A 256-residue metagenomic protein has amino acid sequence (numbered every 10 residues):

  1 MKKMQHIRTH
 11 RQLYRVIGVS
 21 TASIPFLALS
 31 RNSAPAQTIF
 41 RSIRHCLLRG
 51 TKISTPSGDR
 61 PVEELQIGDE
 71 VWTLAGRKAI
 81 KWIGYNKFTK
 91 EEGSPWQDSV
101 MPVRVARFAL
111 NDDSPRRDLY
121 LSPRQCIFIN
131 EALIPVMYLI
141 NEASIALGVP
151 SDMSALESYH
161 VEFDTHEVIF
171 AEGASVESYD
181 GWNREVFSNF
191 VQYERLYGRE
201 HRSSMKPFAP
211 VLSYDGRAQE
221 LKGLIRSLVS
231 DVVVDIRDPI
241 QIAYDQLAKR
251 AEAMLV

Functional and structural regions predicted by a protein language model:
M1-R8: N-terminal secretory signal peptides
Q12-S33: N-terminal export signals
I17, Q37, S42, C46 (+1 more regions): Sequence-level preference for short, compositionally simple segments enriched in small aliphatic or small polar residues
I24-L27, Y138, A143-S144, P150 (+2 more regions): Long, low-complexity intrinsically disordered regions enriched in Ser/Thr/Pro/Gly
H45-R60, E70-Y197: Long beta-strand-rich cores associated with HINT superfamily self-processing modules
I67: Catalytic palm subdomain of template-directed nucleic-acid polymerases, centered on the conserved carboxylate motif
